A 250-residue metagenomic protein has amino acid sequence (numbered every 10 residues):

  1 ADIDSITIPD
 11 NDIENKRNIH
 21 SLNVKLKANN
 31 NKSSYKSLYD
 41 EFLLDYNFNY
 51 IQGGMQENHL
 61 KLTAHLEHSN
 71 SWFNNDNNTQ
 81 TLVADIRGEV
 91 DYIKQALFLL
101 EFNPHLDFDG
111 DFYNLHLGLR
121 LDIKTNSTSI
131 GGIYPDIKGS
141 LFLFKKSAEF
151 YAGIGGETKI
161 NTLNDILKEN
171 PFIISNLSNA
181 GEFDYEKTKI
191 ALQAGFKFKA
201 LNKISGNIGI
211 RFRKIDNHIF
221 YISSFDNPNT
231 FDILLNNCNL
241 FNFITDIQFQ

Functional and structural regions predicted by a protein language model:
A1-S5, L26, D40-Y50, A64 (+5 more regions): Transmembrane beta-barrel strands of outer-membrane/channel proteins
A1-Y39, N47-H59: Flexible loop and strand-edge segments within Gram-negative outer membrane beta-barrel domains
H20, D40, N58, H68-N70 (+3 more regions): Polar/charged side chains located within well-ordered beta-strands of beta-rich proteins
V24-K32, Y46, L62-N70, G88 (+5 more regions): Residues on the lipid-exposed face of transmembrane beta-strands in outer-membrane beta-barrel proteins
N31-D40, S71-T81, D109-F112, L143-E149 (+1 more regions): Short loop/turn motifs that connect adjacent beta-strands in outer-membrane beta-barrel proteins
E57-T63, G132: Amphipathic hydrophobic-ligand
W72, D76-K124: Surface-exposed extracellular loop regions of Gram-negative outer-membrane beta-barrel proteins
Q95, F112-N114, G118-Q250: Exposed, low-structure sequence patches enriched in small/polar residues
